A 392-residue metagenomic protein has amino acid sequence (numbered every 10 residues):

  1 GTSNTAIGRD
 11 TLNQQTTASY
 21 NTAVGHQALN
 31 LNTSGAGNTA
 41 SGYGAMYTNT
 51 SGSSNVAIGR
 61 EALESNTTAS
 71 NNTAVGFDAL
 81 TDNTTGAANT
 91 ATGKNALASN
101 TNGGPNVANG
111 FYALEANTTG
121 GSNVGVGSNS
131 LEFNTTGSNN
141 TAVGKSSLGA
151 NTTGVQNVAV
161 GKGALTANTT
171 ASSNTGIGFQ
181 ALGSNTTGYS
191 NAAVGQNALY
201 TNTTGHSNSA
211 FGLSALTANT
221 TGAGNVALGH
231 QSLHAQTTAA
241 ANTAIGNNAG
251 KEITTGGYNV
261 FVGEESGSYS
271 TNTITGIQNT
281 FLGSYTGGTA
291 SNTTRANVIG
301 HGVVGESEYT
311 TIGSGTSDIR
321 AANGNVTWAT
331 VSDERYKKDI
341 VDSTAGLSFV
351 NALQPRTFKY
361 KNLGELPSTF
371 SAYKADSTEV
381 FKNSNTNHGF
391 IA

Functional and structural regions predicted by a protein language model:
G1-S332: Glycine- and small/polar-enriched repetitive beta-structure motifs of secreted/surface proteins
E308-A392: C-terminal intramolecular chaperone/autoprocessing and neck/assembly modules of extracellular spikes and adhesins
